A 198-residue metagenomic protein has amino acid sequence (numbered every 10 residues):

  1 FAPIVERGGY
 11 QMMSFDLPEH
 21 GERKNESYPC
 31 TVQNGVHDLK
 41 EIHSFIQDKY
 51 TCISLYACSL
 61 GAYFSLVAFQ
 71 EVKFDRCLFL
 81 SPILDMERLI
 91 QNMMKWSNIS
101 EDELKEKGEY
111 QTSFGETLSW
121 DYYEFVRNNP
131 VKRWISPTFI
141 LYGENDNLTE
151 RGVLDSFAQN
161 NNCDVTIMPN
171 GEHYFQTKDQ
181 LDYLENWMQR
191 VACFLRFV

Functional and structural regions predicted by a protein language model:
F1-A2, G152: The serine-hydrolase catalytic nucleophile loop
A2-K24: Conserved alpha/beta-hydrolase
I4-E6, Q47, Q159: Anion (oxyanion) recognition and catalysis
V5, A68-F69: Aromatic pocket-lining residues of Rossmann-like dinucleotide-binding sites
Q11, T51-C52: Structural signature of beta-strand start/N-cap positions in the alpha/beta core of ABC transporter nucleotide-binding
H20-Q47: Catalytic nucleophile-loop/oxyanion-hole region of alpha/beta-hydrolase and closely related hydrolase-like folds
C52, K73-I167, G171-V198: The alpha/beta-hydrolase serine catalytic core
A57-S65: Gly/Ala-rich beta-loop-alpha elbow adjacent to hydrolase catalytic centers
